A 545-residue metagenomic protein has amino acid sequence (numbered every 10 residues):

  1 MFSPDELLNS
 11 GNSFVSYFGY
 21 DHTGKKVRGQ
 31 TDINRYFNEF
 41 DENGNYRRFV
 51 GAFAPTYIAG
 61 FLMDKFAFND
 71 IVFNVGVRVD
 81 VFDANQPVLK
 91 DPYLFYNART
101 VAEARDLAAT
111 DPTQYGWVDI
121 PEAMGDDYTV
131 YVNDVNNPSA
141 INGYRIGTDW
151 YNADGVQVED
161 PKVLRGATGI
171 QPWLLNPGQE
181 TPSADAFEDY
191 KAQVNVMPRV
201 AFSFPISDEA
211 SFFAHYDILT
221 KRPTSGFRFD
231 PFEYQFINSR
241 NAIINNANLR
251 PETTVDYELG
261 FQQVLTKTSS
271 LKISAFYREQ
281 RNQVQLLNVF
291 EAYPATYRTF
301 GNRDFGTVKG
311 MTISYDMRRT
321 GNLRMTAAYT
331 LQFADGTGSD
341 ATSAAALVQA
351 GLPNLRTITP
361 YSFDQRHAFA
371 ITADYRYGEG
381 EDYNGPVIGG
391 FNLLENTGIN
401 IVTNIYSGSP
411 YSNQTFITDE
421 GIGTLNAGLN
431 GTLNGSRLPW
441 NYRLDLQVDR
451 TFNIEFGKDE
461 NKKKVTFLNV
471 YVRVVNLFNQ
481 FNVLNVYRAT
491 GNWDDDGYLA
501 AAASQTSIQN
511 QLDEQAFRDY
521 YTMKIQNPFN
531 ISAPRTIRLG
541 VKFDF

Functional and structural regions predicted by a protein language model:
M1-P205: Signature of Gram-negative outer-membrane beta-barrel scaffolds
A52-G60, F68, V79-P87, A192-P198 (+13 more regions): Transmembrane beta-barrel architecture of outer-membrane proteins
G60-F66, V77, V200-F204, L259-Q263 (+7 more regions): Residues on the lipid-exposed face of transmembrane beta-strands in outer-membrane beta-barrel proteins
I71-F73, E209-F212, T268-L271, N322-M325 (+3 more regions): Repeated loop/turn-to-beta-strand initiation elements of outer-membrane beta-barrel proteins
V75-V81, A214-I218, F227, L271-Y277 (+5 more regions): Transmembrane beta-barrel strands of outer-membrane/channel proteins
P205, S211-D230, S239-N241, N248-R298 (+1 more regions): Membrane-embedded beta-barrel scaffold of Gram-negative outer-membrane proteins
K272-S409, N413: Gram-negative outer-membrane beta-barrel transporters
G380-L425, P439-R443, D449-F545: C-terminal beta-signal and adjacent terminal beta-strands/loops of Gram-negative outer-membrane beta-barrel proteins
